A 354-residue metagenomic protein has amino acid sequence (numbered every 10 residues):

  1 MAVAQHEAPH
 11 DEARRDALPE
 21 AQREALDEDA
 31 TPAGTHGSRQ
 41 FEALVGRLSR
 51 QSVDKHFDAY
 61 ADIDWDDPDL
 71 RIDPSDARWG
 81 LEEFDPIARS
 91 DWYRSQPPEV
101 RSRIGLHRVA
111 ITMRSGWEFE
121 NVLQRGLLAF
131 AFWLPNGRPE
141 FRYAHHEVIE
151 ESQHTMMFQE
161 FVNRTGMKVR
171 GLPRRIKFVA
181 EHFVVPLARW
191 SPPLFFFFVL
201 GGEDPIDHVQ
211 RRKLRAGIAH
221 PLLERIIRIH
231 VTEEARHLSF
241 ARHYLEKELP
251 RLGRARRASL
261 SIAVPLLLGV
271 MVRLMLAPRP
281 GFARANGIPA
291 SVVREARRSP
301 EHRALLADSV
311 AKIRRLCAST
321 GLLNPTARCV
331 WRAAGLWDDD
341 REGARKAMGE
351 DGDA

Functional and structural regions predicted by a protein language model:
M1-F141, R164-V179, R189-P193, R251-A255 (+2 more regions): Terminal targeting/low-complexity segments that flank the catalytic cores of oxidoreductases
G116-Q124, E147-V162, F196-D207, H230-A241 (+1 more regions): Alpha-helical transition-metal enzyme core signature, strongest for iron centers
L134-R138, S152, G166, G217-P221 (+1 more regions): Residues at alpha-helix boundaries and short interhelical turns
F141, H145, R228: Conserved HATPase_c
F158, Q210, R279: Generic structural marker for isolated residues within well-ordered, non-membrane alpha-helices of soluble domains
R164-H182, P186-I218: All-alpha helical catalytic cores of prenyl diphosphate-utilizing isoprenoid enzymes
V209-V270: Aromatic-anchored, glycine/proline-accented short structural segments that stabilize local strand-turns or short
